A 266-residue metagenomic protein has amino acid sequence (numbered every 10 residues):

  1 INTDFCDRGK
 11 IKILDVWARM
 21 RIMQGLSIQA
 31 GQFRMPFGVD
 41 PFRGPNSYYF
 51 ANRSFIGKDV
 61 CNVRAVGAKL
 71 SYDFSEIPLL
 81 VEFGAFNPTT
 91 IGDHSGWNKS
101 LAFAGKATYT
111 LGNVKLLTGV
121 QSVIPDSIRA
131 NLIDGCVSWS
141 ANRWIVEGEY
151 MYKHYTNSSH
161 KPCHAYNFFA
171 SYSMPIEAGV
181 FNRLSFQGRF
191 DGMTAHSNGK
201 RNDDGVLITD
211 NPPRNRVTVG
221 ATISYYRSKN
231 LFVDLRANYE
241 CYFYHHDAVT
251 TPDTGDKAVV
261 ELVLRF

Functional and structural regions predicted by a protein language model:
I1-T90, K99-L101, T108-K115, N167-A178 (+2 more regions): Outer membrane beta-barrel
W17, R43, K115-F266: Outer-membrane beta-barrel pore domains
D59, G96, S159: Glycine- and other small-residue-rich loops at beta-strand/loop junctions that grip anionic moieties
N62, S95-A102, K106, S127-L132 (+2 more regions): Short, contiguous, pocket-lining structural segments that sit at or immediately flank catalytic/ligand-binding sites
